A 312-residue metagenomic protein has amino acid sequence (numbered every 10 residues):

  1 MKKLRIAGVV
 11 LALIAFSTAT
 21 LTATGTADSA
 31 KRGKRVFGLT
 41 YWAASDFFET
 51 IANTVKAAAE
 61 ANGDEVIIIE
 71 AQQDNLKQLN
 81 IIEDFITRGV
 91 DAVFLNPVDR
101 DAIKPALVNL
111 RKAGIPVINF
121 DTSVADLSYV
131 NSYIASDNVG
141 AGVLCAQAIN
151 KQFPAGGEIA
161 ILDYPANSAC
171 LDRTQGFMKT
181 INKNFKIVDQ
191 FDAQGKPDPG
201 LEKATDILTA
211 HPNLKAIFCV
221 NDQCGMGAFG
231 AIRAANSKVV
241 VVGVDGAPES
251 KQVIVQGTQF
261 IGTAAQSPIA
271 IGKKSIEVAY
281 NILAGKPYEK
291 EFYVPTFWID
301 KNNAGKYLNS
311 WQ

Functional and structural regions predicted by a protein language model:
K2-R5, A23-Q312: A residue-level marker of the well-folded mature domains of exported/periplasmic proteins
V10-A19: Bacterial N-terminal signal peptides
